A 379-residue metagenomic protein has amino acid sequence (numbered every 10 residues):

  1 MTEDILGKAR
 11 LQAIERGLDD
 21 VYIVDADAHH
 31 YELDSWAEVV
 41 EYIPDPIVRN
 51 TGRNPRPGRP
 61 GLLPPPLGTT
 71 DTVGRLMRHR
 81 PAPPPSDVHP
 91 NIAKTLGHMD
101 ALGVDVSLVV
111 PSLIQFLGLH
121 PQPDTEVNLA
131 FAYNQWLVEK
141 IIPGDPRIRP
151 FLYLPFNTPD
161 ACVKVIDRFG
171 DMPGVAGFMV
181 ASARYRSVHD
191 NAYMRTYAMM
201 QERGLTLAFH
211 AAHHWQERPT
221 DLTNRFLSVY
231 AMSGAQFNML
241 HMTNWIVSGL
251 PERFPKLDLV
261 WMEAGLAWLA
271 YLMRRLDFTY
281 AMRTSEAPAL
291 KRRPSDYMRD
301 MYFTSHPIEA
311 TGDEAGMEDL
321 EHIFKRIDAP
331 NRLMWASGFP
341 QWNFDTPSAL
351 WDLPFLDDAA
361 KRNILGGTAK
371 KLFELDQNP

Functional and structural regions predicted by a protein language model:
T2-I23, L33-V106, Q135-P143, K164-D167 (+6 more regions): Mid-to-C-terminal alpha-helical segments outside catalytic/metal-binding sites
E3, I141-R149, L154, D160 (+2 more regions): Catalytic pocket-lining loop regions of alpha/beta-barrel enzymes, especially the amidohydrolase/enolase/GH5 lineages
I23, R78-P85, G97-H120, R147-P155 (+1 more regions): Divalent metal-dependent hydrolysis catalytic cores, especially in the metallo-beta-lactamase
I23-Y31, L207-A212: Histidine-centered catalytic micro-motifs
Y31-D34, S107-V109, Q115-H120, P159-C162 (+5 more regions): Short catalytic/ligand-binding loop motif for oxyanion handling, primarily in non-cytosolic enzymes, centered on
P85-A93, L129-F131, Q135, R186-R195: Aromatic- and glycine-enriched glycan-recognition loops and surfaces that form the carbohydrate-binding subsites
P121, F131-E139, P143, L152: Active-site entrance/lid segments in N-terminal catalytic domains of soluble metabolic enzymes
Q122-V127, A349-D352: Short glycine-enriched, charge-decorated loop/helix-capping segments at active-site entrances that position
